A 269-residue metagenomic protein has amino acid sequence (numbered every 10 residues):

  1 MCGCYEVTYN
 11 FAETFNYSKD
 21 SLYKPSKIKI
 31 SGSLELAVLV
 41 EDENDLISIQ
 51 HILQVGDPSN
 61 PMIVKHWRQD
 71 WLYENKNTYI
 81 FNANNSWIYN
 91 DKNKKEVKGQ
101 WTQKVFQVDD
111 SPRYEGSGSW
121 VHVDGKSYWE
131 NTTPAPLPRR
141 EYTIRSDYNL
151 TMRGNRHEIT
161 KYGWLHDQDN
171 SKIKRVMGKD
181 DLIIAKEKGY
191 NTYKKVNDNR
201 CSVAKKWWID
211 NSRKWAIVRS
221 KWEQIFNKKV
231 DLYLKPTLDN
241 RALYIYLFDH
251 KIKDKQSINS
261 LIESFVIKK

Functional and structural regions predicted by a protein language model:
M1, F11-I28, L46-Q50, V55 (+6 more regions): Amphipathic/hydrophobic helical signal segments and adjacent flexible N-terminal regions that mediate secretion
C2-C4, G32-L34, L46, N84 (+4 more regions): Extracellular structured ligand-interaction cores
V7-Y9, S48-H51, Q103, V108 (+4 more regions): Short hydrophobic/aromatic-rich beta-strand segments that constitute the beta-sheet cores of beta-sandwich/beta-barrel
K24-E41, Q50, Q69-D70, M152-I159 (+1 more regions): Hydrophobic/aromatic beta-strand elements that line small-molecule binding cavities or substrate pockets in beta-rich
E43-G118: Low-complexity, serine/threonine/proline-enriched polar segments
K94-M152, K172-K174: Short helix-loop boundary/capping segments
R139-Y142, Y148-Y190, V196: Flexible, glycine-rich surface segments
